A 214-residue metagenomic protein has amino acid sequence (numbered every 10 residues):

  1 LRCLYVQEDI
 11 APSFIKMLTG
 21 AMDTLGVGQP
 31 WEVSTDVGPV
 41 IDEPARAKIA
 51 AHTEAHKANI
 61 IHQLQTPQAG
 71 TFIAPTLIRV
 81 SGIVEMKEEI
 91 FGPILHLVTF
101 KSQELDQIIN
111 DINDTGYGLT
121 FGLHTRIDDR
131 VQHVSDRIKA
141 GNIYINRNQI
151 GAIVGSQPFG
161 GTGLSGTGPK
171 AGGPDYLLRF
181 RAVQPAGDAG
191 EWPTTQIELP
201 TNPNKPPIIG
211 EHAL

Functional and structural regions predicted by a protein language model:
T19-V27, G38, P67-Q68, F72-L214: Conserved C-terminal structural/oligomerization subdomain of aldehyde/semialdehyde dehydrogenase
V27, K57-T66: Short secondary-structure junctions
E32-V37: Short linear capping/connector segments at secondary-structure termini
P39-A50: Short beta-strand to alpha-helix junction loop
A51-K57: Helical element adjacent to the flavin cofactor pocket in flavoenzyme catalytic cores
